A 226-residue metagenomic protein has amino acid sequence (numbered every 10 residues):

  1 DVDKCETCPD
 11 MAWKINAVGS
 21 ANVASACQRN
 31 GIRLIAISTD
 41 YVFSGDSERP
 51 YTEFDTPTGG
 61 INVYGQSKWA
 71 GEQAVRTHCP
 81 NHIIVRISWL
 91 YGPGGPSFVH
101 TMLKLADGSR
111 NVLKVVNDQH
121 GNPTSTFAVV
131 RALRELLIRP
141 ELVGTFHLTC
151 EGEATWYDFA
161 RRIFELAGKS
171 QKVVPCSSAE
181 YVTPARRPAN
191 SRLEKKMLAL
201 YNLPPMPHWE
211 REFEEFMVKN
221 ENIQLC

Functional and structural regions predicted by a protein language model:
D1-I15: NAD(P)H-binding glycine-rich loop region in Rossmannoid oxidoreductase-like domains and their noncatalytic homologs
M11, G19-N22, R33, G65 (+2 more regions): Conserved cofactor-binding/catalytic machinery of classical short-chain dehydrogenase/reductase
V18-I61: Conserved Rossmann-fold NAD(P)-dependent oxidoreductase catalytic core, especially the SDR/UDP-sugar
A26-N30, H78, S109, A167: Helix C-cap/helix->beta junction micro-motif
F54, G59-I83: Active-site Tyr-X1-5-Lys
Q73-G121, F127-R134: NAD(P)-dependent short-chain dehydrogenase/reductase
A132-L133, R139-A185, A189, M217 (+1 more regions): Mid/C-terminal beta-alpha module of Rossmann-like enzyme folds, strongest in SDR-family dehydrogenases/epimerases
A154, A189-C226: C-terminal amphipathic/interface module of NAD(P)-dependent oxidoreductases and related NAD-binding regulators
